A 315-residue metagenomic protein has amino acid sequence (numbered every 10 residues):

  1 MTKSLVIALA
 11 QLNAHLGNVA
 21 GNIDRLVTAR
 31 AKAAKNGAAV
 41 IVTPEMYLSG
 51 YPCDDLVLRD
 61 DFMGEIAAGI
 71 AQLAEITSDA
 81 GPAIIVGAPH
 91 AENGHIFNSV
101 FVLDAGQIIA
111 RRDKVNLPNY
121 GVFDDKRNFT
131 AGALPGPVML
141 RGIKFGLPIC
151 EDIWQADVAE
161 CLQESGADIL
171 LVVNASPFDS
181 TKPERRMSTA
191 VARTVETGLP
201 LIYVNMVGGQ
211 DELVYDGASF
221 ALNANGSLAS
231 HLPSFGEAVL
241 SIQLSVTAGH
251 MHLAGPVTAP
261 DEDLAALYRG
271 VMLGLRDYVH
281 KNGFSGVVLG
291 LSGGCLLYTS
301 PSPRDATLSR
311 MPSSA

Functional and structural regions predicted by a protein language model:
M1-G290, C295-L296, S300: Enzyme catalytic cores with a strong preference for nitrogen-chemistry domains
Y298-A315: Single conserved hydrophobic/aromatic residue that forms the stacking wall/gate of nucleotide- or nucleobase-binding
